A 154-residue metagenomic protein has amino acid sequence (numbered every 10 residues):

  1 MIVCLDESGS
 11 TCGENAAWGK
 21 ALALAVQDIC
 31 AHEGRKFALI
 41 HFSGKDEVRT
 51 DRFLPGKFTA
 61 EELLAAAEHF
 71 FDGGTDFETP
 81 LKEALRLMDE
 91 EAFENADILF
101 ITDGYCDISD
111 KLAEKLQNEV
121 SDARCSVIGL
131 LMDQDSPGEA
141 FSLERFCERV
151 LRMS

Functional and structural regions predicted by a protein language model:
M1-L54, P80-L81, D97-I101, M132-Q134: Von Willebrand factor
G9-G13, K36, R52-E62, E91-A92 (+2 more regions): Non-catalytic, mobile gating and regulatory segments of ester bond hydrolases
E14-W18, F77-T79, I108-E114: Active-site-adjacent loop/helix micro-motif of nuclease/hydrolase catalytic cores
A25-I29, E83-E90, K115-N118: A generic secondary-structure signal
F37, H41, D89, D103 (+1 more regions): Solvent-exposed, well-ordered amphipathic alpha-helical segments that flank/support binding or catalytic loops
E47-T50, P55-A96, C106-I108, L130-E139: Von Willebrand factor
E68-F71, G104-M153: VWA/integrin I-like adhesion module and closely mimicked acidic/polar interface patches used
